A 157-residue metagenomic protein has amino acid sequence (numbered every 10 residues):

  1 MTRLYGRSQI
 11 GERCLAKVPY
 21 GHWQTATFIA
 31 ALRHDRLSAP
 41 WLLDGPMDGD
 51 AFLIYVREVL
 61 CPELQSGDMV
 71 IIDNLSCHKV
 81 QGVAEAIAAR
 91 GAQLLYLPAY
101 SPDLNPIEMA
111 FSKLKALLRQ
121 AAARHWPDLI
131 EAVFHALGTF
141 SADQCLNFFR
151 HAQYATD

Functional and structural regions predicted by a protein language model:
M1-E58, Y154: Extended, low-complexity cationic-aromatic segments
M1-Y5, V83, I107-M109: Short aromatic-enriched loop/helix-cap "lid" or pocket-rim segments at secondary-structure transitions that line
G6-I10, A88-A89, K113-K115: Short, hinge-like loop/turn segments at secondary-structure boundaries
W23, M47, A51-I54, G82 (+3 more regions): Generic recognition of short, well-ordered alpha-helical interface segments
R33-L37, S76-C77, S101-P102: Short, solvent-exposed loop/turn segments at secondary-structure junctions
L53-L97: RNase H-like DDE/DDD metal-dependent nuclease/strand-transfer catalytic core used by mobile genetic elements
D73-N74, Q81, L95-R119, P127: RNase H-like two-metal-ion nuclease catalytic core shared by retroviral integrases and related mobile-element nucleases
I107-D157: C-terminal anion-handling pockets and recognition modules
